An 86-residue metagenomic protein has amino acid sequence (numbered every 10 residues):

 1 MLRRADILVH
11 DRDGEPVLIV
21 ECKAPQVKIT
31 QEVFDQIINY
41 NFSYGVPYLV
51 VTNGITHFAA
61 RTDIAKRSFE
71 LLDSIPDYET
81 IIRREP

Functional and structural regions predicted by a protein language model:
M1-Y48, H57-P86: A short, conserved, highly charged catalytic patch centered on acidic carboxylates
G54: Carbohydrate-associated surface elements
